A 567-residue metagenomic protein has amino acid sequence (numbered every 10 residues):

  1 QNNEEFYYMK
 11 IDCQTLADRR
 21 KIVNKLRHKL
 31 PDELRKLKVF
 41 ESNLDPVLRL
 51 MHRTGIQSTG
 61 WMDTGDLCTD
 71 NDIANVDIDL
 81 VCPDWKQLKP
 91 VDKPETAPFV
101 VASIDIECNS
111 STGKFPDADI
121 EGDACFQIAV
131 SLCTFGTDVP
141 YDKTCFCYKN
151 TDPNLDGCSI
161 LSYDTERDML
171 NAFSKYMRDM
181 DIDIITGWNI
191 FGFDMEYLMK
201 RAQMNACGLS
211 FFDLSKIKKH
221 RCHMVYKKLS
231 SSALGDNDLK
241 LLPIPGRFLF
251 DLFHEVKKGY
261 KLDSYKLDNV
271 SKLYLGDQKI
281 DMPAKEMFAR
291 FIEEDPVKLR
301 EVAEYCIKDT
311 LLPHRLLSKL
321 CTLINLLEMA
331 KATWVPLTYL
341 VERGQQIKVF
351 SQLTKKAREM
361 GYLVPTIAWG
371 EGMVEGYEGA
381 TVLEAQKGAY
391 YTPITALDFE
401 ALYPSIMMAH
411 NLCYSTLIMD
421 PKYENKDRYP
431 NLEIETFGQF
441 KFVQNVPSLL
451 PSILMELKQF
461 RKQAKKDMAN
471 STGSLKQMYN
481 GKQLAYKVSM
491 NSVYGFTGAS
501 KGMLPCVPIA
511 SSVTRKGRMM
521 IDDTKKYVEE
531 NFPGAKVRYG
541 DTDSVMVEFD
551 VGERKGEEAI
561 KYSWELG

Functional and structural regions predicted by a protein language model:
Q1-D181, C207, K308, H314-K331 (+6 more regions): DnaQ-like (DEDDh/DEDDy) 3′-5′ exonuclease domain used for proofreading and 3′-end trimming on nucleic acids
I22, T112-F115, I190, M195-R201 (+2 more regions): A short acidic (Asp/Glu
L37-L50, T54-D63, C68, F399-L402 (+1 more regions): Conserved catalytic core of nucleic-acid polymerases
S58-C68, F288-N411, L475-K526, Y539 (+1 more regions): Common nucleic-acid-contacting/processivity interface regions adjacent to the catalytic cores of nucleic-acid enzymes
I104, F250-D251, Y390-Y403, R461-A464: Conserved catalytic palm subdomain of right-hand nucleotidyl-transferase polymerases, strongest for RNA-directed enzymes
P140-F146, D152-R167, D181, I185 (+2 more regions): Active-site-proximal helix-loop-helix substrate-binding element of RNase H-like nuclease domains
F173-Y197: Proline-aspartate-enriched helix->loop->beta-strand connector
I182-I190, M329-A330, F532-R538, M546: Short glycine-rich phosphate-binding loop at a beta-alpha junction
